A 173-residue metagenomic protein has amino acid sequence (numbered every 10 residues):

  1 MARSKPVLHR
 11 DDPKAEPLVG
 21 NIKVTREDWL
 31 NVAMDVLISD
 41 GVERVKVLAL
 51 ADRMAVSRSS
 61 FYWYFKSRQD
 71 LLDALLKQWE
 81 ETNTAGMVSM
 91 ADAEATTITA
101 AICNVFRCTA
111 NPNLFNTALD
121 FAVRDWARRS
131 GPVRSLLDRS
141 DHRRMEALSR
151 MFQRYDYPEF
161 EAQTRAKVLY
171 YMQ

Functional and structural regions predicted by a protein language model:
M1-V24: N-terminal intrinsically disordered/low-complexity leader segments
D28, V32, V36-A74: Helix-turn-helix
D28, V32-D40, T82, G86-M90 (+2 more regions): Solvent-exposed, amphipathic alpha-helical segments
K46, K77-T84: Short, basic, alpha-helical segments at the C-terminal edge of helix-turn-helix-like DNA-binding modules
Y62-F65, N111, V123-R129: Short helix-capping/turn signature of helix-turn-helix
A74, V88-A118, A166-L169: Hydrophobic alpha-helical connector segments
V88, F106-R107, R124-D125, S149-Q153: Amphipathic alpha-helical segments within well-ordered protein domains
N116-F121, G131-D156, F160-V168: Amphipathic alpha-helical packing segments from all-alpha helical-bundle domains
